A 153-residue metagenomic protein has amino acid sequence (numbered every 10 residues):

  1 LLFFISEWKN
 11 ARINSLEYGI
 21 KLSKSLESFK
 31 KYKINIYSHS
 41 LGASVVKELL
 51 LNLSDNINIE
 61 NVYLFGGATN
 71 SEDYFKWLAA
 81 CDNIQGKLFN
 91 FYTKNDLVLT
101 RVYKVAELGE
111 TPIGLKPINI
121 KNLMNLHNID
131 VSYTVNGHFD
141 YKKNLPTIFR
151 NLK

Functional and structural regions predicted by a protein language model:
L1-G114: Serine-dependent carboxylesterase/thioesterase catalytic core of lipase-like alpha/beta-hydrolase/SGNH enzymes
V102-K153: C-terminal catalytic-base region of ester-bond hydrolases, centering on the histidine of the charge-relay
